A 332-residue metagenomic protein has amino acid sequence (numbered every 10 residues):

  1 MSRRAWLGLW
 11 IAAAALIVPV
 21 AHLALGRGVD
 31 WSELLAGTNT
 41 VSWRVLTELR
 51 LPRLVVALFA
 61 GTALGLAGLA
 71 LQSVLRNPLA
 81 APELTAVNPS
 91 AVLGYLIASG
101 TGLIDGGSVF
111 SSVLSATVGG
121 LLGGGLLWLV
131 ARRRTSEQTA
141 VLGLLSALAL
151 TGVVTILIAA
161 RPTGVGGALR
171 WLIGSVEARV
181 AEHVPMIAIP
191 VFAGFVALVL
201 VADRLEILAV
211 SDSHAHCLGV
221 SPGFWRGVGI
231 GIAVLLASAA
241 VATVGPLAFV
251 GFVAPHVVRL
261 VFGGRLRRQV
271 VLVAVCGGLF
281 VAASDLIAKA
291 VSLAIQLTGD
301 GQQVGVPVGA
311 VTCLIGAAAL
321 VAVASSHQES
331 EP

Functional and structural regions predicted by a protein language model:
M1-P332: Alpha-helical transmembrane segments in inner-membrane proteins
